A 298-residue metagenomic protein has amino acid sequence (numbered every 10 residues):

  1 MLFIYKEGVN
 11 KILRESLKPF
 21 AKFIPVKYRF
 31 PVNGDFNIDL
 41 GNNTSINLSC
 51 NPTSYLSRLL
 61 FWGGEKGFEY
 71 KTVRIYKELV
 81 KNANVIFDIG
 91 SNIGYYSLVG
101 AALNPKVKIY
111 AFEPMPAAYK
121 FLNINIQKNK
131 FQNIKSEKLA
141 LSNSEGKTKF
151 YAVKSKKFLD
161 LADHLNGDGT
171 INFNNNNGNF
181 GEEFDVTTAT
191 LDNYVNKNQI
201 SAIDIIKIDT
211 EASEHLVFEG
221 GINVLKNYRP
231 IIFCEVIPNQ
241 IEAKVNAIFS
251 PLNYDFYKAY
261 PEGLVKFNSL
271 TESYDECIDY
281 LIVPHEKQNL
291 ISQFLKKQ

Functional and structural regions predicted by a protein language model:
M1-M115, K120-N125, N129-Q132, N176-F180 (+3 more regions): S-adenosyl-L-methionine
D35, N43, N104-A111, T190-Q298: Conserved acidic-Pro-Pro-aromatic motif
G63-F87, K147, L165-Y228, N239-I241: Short internal loop-to-helix segment that lines adenine-nucleotide cofactor pockets
S91-I93, P116, N143, T210-A212 (+1 more regions): Short, glycine/acidic-enriched loop or turn micro-motifs at the edges of active sites
Y95-L98, K120, G146, H215-E219: Short N-terminal helix/helix-N-cap motif within the alpha/beta-hydrolase-1
G100, S136-E137, G221: Small side chains
N123-A189: S-adenosyl-L-methionine
